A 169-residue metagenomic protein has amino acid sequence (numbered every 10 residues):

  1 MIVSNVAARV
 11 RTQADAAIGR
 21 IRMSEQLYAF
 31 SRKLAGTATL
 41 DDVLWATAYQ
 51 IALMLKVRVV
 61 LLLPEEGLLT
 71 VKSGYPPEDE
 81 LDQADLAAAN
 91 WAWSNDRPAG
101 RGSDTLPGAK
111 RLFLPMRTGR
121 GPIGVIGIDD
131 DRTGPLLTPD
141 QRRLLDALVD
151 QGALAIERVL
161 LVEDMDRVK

Functional and structural regions predicted by a protein language model:
M1, I18-A38: Membrane-cytosol interface motif
M1-Q13: Transmembrane alpha-helices and immediately adjacent membrane-cytoplasm interface residues in multi-pass integral
Q13, A17-S24, I126-D131, L148 (+1 more regions): N-terminal sensory and localization modules of signal-transduction and trafficking proteins
Q13, R158-V159: HAMP exit helix and analogous amphipathic coiled-coil linker helices
A29-R158: GAF sensory domains
L161-K169: Signal-transducing coiled-coil/dimerization helices and immediately adjacent hinge/linker segments that couple sensory
